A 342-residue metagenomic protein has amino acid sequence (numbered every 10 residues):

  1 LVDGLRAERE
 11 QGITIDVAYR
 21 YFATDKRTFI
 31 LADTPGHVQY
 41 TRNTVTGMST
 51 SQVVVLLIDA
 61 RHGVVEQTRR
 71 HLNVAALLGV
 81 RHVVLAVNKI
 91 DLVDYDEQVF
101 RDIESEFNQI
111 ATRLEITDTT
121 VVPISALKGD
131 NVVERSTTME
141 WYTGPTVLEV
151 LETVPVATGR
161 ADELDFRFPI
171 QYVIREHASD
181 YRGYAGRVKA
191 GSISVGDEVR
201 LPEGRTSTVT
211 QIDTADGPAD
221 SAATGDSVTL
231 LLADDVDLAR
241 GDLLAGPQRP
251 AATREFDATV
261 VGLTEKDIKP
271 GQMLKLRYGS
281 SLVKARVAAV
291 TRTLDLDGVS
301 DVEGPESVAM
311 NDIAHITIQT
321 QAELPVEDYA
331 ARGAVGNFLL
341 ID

Functional and structural regions predicted by a protein language model:
L1-R42, S51-V54: P-loop NTPase switch module centered on the Walker A-proximal segment
V2-I13, I110-T119, E152-F166, P218-D220 (+3 more regions): Active-site phosphate-binding and catalytic loops of NTP-dependent enzymes
D3, R20, R42, T46 (+7 more regions): Solvent-exposed alpha-helical segments within well-ordered globular domains of core cellular machineries
G12, D33, T44, V55 (+9 more regions): Residue-level signature of catalytic and energy-coupling elements of molecular machines, predominantly ATP/GTP-dependent
T24-R27, A178-D342: C-terminal effector/interaction modules appended to NTPase cores
R27-F29, T34-Y40, M48-L72, A76-R101: Conserved Switch II/interswitch segment of TRAFAC-class P-loop GTPases
R81, V93-R160: Canonical P-loop GTPase G-domain recognition
L127, P145-Y181, A185, R200 (+1 more regions): Accessory interdomain/linker segments of ATP-dependent helicases and helicase-like nucleic-acid enzymes that mediate
